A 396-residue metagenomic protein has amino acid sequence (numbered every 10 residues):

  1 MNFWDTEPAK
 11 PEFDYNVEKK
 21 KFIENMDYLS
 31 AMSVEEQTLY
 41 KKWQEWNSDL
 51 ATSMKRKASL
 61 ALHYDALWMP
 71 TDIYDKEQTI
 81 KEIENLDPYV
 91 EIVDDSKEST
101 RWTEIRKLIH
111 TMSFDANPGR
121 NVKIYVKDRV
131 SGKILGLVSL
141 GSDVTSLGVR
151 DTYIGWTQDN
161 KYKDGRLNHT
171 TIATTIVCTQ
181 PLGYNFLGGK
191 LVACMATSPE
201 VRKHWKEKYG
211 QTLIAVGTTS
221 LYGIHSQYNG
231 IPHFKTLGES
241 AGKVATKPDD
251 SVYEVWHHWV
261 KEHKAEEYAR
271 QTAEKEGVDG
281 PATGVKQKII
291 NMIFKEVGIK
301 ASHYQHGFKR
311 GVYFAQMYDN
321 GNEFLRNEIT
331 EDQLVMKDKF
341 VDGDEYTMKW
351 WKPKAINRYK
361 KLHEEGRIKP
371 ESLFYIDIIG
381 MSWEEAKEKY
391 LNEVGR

Functional and structural regions predicted by a protein language model:
M1, Y40-W43, D65, S99 (+5 more regions): Intrinsically disordered regions, especially transient/low-confidence alpha-helical propensity segments and coil-helix
N2-L50, K55, H263-R396: Long, compositionally biased intrinsically disordered regions
D5, D14, D27, D49 (+17 more regions): Acidic-enriched, low-complexity/disordered segments with a strong bias for Aspartate over Glutamate
T6-E24, S33, D95-S99, T103-E104 (+3 more regions): Acyl-donor binding region in acyl/amide transferases
F22, Y64-T71, D75-K97, L140 (+3 more regions): Generic preference for hydrophobic/aromatic residues in regular secondary structure cores
Y28-S131: Low-complexity, highly charged intrinsically disordered N-terminal segments that act as targeting/localization
M54-K57, L62-Y64, W68-K76, A173-T175 (+3 more regions): Long, compositionally biased intrinsically disordered regulatory segments in eukaryotic proteins
